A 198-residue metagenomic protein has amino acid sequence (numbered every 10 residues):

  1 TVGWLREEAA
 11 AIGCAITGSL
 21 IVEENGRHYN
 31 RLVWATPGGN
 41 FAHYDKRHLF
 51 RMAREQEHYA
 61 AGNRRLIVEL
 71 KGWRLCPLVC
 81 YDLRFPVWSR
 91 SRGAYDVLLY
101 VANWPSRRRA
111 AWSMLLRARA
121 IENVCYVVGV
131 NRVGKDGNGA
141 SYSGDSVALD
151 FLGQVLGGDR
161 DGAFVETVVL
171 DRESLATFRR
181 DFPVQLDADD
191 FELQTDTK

Functional and structural regions predicted by a protein language model:
T1-T17, L83-V165: CN hydrolase (nitrilase-like) catalytic-core segments centered on the catalytic cysteine and neighboring Lys/Glu
E7, E23-G93, R107-M114, T177-V184: Active-site catalytic loop in hydrolytic enzyme cores
G18-L20, R31-W34, L66, S146-A148 (+1 more regions): Short beta-strand scaffold segments in enzyme catalytic cores
I21-E24, G134: Glycine-rich, aromatic-flanked loop segments that form ligand/cofactor-binding clefts across common enzyme folds
A35, C125, D145-S146, R179 (+1 more regions): Alpha-helix boundary/capping detector
K46, L70, F151, D161 (+1 more regions): Active-site donor-binding loop signature of nucleotide-sugar glycosyltransferases
A176-K198: A short C-terminal boundary segment appended to hydrolase-like catalytic domains
